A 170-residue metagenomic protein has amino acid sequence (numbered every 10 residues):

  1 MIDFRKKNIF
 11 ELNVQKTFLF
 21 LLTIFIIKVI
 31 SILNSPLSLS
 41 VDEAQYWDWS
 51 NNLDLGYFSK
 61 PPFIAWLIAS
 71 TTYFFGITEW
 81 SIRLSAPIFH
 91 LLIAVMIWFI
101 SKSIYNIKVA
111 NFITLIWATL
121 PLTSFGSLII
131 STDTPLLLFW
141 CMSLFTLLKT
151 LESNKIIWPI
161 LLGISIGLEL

Functional and structural regions predicted by a protein language model:
N13-L39: Transmembrane signal-anchor helices characteristic of membrane glycosylation enzymes that use polyprenol
I24, I113-P121, I166, L170: Short helix- or helix-capping micro-motifs that position conserved polar/aromatic residues at function-defining sites
N34-Y46, L55-L67, G76-W80: Extracytoplasmic catalytic/substrate-binding loops of multi-pass membrane glycan-assembly enzymes
N52, W158-L170: Membrane-interface alpha helices of multi-pass inner-membrane proteins
P62-W66, G76-L92, G126-I130: Loop-to-helix entry region of an early transmembrane alpha helix in multi-pass inner-membrane enzymes
I68-T72, S85-M96, L136-F139: Transmembrane alpha-helices of multi-pass, membrane-embedded glycan-processing enzymes that use lipid-linked
K102-I107, S143-W158: Membrane-interface transmembrane helices that cradle and orient dolichyl/undecaprenyl
L122-L136: Short acidic/glycine- and proline-prone juxtamembrane loop motifs at membrane-interface regions of multi-pass membrane
